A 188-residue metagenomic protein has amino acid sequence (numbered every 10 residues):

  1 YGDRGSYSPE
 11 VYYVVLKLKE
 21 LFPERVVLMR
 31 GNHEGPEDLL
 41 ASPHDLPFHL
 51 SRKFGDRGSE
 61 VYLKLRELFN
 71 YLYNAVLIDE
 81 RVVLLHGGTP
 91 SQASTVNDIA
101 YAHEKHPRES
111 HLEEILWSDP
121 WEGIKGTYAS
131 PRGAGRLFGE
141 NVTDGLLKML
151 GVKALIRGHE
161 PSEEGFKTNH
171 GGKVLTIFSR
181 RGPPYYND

Functional and structural regions predicted by a protein language model:
Y1-D188: Feature recognizes metal-dependent phosphohydrolase scaffolds
